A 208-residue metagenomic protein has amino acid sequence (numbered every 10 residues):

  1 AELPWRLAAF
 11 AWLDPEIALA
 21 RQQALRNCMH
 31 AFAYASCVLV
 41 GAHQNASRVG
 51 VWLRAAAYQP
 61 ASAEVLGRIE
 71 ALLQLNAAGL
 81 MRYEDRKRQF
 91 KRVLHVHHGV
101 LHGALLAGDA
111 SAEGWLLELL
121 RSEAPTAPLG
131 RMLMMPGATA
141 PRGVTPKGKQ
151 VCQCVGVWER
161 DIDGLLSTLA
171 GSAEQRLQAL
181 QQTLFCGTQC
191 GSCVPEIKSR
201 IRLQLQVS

Functional and structural regions predicted by a protein language model:
A1-P146: C-terminal catalytic lobe of FAD-dependent flavoproteins
S111, A124, V157, G171-Q175: Short coil/turn linker and secondary-structure boundary residues
W115-L116, I162-L165, A173-Q175: Extended hydrophobic-aromatic, low-complexity segments
L117-L119, Q178, P195: Composition- and surface-driven signal marking solvent-exposed, interaction-prone regions in large proteins
M134, S199-S208: Short amphipathic alpha-helical segments
G137-K149, A170-Q189: Immediate flanking context of iron-sulfur cluster ligation sites
G148-G164, Q181-R202: Local cysteine-cluster metal-coordination motifs and their immediate loop/turn environment, predominantly Fe-S cluster
S167-A173, Q204-S208: Short cysteine/histidine-rich metal-coordination sites, predominantly Zn2+-binding motifs
